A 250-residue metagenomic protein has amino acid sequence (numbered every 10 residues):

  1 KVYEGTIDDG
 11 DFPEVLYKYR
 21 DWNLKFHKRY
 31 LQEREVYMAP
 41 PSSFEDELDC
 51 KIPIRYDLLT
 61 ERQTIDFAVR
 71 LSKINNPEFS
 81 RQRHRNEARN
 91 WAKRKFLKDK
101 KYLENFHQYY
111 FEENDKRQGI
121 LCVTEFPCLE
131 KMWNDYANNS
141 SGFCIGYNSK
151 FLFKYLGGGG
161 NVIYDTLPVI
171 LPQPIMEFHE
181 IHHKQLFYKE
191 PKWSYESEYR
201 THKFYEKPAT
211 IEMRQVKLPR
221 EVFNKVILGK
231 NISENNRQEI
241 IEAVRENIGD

Functional and structural regions predicted by a protein language model:
K1-D250: Partner-binding and oligomerization surfaces adjacent to conserved cores of proteins that assemble macromolecular
